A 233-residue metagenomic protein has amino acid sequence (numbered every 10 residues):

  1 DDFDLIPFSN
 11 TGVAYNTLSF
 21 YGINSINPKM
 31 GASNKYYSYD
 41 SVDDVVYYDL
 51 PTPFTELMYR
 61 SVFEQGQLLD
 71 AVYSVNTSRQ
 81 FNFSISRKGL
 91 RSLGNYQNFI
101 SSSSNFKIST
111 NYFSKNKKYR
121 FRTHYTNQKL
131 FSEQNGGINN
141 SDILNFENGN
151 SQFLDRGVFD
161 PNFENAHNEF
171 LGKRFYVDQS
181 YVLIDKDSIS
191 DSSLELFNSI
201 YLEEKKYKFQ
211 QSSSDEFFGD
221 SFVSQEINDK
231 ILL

Functional and structural regions predicted by a protein language model:
D1-P51: Acidic, small-polar-rich N-terminal luminal/periplasmic segments of exported/outer-membrane proteins
D4, P28-K29, L93-N105, S109-K173: Outer-membrane beta-barrel translocator/channel fold
Y37-S41, Y48-F106: Outer-membrane beta-barrel translocator/receptor signature
V45-T52, R79-Q80, K115-K118, I184-L194: Short loop/turn motifs that connect adjacent beta-strands in outer-membrane beta-barrel proteins
L57-S61, R87-G89, T123-N127, L194-E204: Transmembrane beta-barrel strands of outer-membrane/channel proteins
G66-Q67, R122, F131, K206-F209: Short helix/loop capping segments that flank catalytic or ligand/cofactor-binding pockets
A71-V75, I85, I108-Y112, V177-L183 (+1 more regions): Residues on the lipid-exposed face of transmembrane beta-strands in outer-membrane beta-barrel proteins
E133-L233: Outer-membrane beta-barrel proteins, especially TonB-dependent receptors
